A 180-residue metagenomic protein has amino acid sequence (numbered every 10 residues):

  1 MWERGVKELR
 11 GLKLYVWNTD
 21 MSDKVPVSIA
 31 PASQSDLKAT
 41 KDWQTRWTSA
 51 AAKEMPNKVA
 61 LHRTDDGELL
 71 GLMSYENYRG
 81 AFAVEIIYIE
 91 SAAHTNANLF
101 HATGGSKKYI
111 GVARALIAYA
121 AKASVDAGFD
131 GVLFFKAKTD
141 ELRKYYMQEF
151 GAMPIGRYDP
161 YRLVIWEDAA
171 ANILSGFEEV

Functional and structural regions predicted by a protein language model:
M1-K107, K122-F134, K138-D140, M147-V180: Non-catalytic substrate-recognition and accessory regions of acyl/acetyltransferase enzymes
S106-A120: Glycine-rich acyl-CoA binding loop
